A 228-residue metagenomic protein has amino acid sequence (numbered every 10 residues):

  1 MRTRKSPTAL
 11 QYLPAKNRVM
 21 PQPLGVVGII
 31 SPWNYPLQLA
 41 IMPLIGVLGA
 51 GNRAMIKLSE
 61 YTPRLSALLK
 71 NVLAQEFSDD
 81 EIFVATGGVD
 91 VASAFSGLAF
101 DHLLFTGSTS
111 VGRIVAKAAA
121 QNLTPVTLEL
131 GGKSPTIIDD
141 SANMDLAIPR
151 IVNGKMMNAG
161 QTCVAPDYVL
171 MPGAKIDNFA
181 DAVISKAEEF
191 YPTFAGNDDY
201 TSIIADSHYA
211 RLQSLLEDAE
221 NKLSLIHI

Functional and structural regions predicted by a protein language model:
M1: Glycine-rich loop-to-alpha-helix module at the N-terminal edge of alpha/beta enzyme cores
K5-L13, G196-T201: Short linear capping/connector segments at secondary-structure termini
L10-L146: Rossmann-like NAD(P) dinucleotide-binding subdomain of oxidoreductase/dehydrogenase enzymes
F77, V111-L225: ALDH superfamily catalytic-core signature
